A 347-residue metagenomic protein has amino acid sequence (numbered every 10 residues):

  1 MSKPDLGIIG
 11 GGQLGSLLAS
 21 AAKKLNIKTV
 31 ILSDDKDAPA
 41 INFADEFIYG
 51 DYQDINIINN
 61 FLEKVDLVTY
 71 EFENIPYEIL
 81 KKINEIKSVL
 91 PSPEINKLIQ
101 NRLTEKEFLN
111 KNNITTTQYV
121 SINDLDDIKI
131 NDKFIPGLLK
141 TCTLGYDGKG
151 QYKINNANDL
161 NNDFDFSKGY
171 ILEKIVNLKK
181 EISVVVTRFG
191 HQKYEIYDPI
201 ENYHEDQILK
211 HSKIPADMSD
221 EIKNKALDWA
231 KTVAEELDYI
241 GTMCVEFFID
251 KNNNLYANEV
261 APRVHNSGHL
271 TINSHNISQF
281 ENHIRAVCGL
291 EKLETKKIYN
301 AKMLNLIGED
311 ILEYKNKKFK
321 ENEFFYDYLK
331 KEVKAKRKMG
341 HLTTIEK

Functional and structural regions predicted by a protein language model:
M1-Q100, T104: ATP-binding N-terminal substructure of ATP-dependent carboxylate-amine bond-forming enzymes
S2, R285-K347: Peripheral (often C-terminal) accessory segments that flank ATP-dependent C-N-forming ligase machineries
I8, K28-S33, V68-E71, V120-S121 (+4 more regions): Short, hydrophobic beta-strand segments that form beta-sheet elements in well-ordered domains
L98-S183, T187-V233: Active-site nucleotide/adenylate-binding loops and adjacent lid/helix of ATP-dependent enzymes
R188-K193, D250-N253, E346-K347: Short acidic-glycine loop/turn motifs at beta-strand connectors
E195, M243, L255-E259: Protein kinase-like catalytic core scaffold
N224-V245, K251, A261-E309: Active-site "cap" helix and flanking loop/linker of ATP-utilizing ligase/carboxylase catalytic domains
